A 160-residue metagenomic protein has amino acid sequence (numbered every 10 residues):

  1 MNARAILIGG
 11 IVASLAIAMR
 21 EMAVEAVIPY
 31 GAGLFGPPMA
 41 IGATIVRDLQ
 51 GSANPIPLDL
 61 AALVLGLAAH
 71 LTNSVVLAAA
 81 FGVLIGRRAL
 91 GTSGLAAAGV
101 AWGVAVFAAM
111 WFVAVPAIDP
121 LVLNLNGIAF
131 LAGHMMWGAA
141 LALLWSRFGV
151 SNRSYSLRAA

Functional and structural regions predicted by a protein language model:
M1-G31: N-terminal signal-anchor transmembrane alpha helix
M1-R4, G149-A160: Short, charged juxtamembrane terminal tails flanking transmembrane helices
S14-M19, G103-V113: Aromatic-anchored segments of alpha-helical transmembrane domains
V27-A61: Extracytosolic (periplasmic/ER-lumenal) interhelical loops and adjacent juxtamembrane/interface segments of multi-pass
L60-I85: Hydrophobic alpha-helical transmembrane segments
V76, H134-R147: Hydrophobic cores of alpha-helical transmembrane segments in multi-pass inner/ER membrane proteins, independent
I85-A105: Internal alpha-helical transmembrane segments of multi-pass membrane proteins
P120-G133: Non-cytosolic membrane-interface motifs at loop->transmembrane helix junctions
